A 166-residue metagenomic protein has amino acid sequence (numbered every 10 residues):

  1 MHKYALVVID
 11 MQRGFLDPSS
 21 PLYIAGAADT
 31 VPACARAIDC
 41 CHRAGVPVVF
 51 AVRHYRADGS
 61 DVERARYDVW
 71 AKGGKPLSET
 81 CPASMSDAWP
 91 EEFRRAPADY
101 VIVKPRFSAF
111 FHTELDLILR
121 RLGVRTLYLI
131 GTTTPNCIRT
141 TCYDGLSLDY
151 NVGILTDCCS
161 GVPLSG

Functional and structural regions predicted by a protein language model:
M1-A5, R36-A44, D61, V69-G166: Active-site-adjacent betaalpha module
A5-Q12: Acidic-leg catalytic submotif of subtilisin-like serine proteases
M11, R53, D157: Active-site loop/turn elements of alpha/beta-hydrolase fold enzymes, especially the short glycine-/histidine-rich
Q12-P18: Short acidic, Gly/Ser-rich segments with clustered Asp/Glu that frequently serve as metal-coordination loops in enzyme
S20-A27: Short glycine-enriched, charge-decorated loop/helix-capping segments at active-site entrances that position
D29, A33: Charged catalytic carboxylate motif
P47-V48, V52-A71: Early exported N-terminus immediately downstream of N-terminal targeting peptides
